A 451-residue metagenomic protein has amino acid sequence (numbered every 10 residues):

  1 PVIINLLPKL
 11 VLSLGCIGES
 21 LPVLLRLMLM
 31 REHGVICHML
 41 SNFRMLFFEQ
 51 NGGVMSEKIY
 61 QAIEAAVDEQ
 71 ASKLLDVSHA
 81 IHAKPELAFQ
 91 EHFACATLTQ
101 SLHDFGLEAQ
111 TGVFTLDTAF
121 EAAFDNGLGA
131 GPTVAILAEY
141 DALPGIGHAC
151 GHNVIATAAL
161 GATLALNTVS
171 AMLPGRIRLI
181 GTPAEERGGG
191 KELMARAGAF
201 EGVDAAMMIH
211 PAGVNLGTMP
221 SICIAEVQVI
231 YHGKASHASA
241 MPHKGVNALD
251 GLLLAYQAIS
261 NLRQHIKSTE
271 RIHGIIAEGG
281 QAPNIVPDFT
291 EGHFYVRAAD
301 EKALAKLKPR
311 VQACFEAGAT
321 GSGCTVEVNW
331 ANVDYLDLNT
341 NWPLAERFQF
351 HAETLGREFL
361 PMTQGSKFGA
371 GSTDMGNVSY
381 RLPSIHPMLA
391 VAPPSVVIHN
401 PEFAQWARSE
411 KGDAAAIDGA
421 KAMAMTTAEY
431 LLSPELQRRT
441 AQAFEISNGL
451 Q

Functional and structural regions predicted by a protein language model:
P1-L12: Extreme N-terminal basic, low-complexity initiation segments that serve as generic localization/processing leaders
V35-V54: Short, Lys/Arg-enriched N-terminal segments with co-localized hydrophobic residues within the first ~10-30 amino acids
S56-P174: Acidic/His- and Gly-rich active-site-bordering loop/insert found across diverse amide/peptide-bond hydrolases
I81, I136, H152, L179 (+7 more regions): Divalent metal-coordination and catalytic microenvironments
T118-F124, D141-A149, N153-V154, L160-A162 (+4 more regions): Histidine/acidic-residue-rich, glycine-tolerant segments that coordinate divalent metal ions
L253-Q451: Metal-dependent amide/peptide-bond hydrolase catalytic core, centered on the "pita-bread" metallohydrolase fold
